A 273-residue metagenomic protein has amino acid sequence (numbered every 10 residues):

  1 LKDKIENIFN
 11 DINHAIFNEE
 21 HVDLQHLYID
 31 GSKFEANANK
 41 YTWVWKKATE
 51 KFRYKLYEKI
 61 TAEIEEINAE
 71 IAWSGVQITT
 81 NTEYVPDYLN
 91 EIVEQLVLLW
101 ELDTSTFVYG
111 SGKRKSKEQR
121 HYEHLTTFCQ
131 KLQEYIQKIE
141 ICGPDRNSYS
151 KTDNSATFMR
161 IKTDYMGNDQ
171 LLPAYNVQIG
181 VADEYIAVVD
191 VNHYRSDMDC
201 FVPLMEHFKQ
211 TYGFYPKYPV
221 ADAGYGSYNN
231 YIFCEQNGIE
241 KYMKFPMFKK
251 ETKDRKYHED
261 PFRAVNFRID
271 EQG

Functional and structural regions predicted by a protein language model:
L1-G273: Anion-binding and metal-coordination hotspots
